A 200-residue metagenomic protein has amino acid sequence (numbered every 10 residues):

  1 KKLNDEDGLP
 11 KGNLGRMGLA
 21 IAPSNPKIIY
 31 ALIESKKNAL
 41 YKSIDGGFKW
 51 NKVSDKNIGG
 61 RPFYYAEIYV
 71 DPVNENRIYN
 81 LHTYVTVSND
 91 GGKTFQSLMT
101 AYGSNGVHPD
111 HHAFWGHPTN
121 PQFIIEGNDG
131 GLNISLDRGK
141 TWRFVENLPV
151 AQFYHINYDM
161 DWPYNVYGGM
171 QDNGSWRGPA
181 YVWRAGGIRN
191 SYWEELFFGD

Functional and structural regions predicted by a protein language model:
K1-D200: Beta-propeller blade termini and top-face loops
